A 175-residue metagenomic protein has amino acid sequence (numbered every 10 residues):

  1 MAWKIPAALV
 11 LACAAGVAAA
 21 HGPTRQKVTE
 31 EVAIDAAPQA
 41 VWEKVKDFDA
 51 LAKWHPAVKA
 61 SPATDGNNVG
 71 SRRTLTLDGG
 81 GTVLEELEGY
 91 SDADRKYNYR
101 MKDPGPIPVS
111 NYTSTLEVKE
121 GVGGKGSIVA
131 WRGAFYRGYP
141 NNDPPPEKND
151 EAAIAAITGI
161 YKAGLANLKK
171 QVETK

Functional and structural regions predicted by a protein language model:
M1-A7: Bacterial N-terminal signal peptides that target proteins for export
A7-A15: Hydrophobic helical h-region of N-terminal Sec-dependent signal peptides in bacterial secretory/periplasmic proteins
G16-G66: Hydrophobic ligand-binding cavity/cleft-lining segments
Q26, Y112-S114, G133: One face of beta-strands
E30-E31, P104, D150-A155: Second-shell loop/turn segments in exported
A33, K53, P62-N111, K119-G121 (+3 more regions): Glycine-rich portal/gate segments that line the openings of hydrophobic small-molecule binding cavities
A37-P38, K44-D47, V83, A153 (+1 more regions): Stable alpha-helical elements in mature extracytoplasmic
I128, F135-K175: A conserved amphipathic terminal alpha-helix motif
